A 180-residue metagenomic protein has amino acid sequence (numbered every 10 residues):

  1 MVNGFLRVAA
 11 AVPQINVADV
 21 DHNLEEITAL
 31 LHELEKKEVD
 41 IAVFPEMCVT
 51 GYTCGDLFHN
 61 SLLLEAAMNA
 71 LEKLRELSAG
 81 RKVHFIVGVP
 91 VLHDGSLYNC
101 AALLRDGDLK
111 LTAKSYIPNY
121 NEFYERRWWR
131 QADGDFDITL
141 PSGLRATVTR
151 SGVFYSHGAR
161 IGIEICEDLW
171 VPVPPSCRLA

Functional and structural regions predicted by a protein language model:
M1-A180: Enzyme catalytic cores with a strong preference for nitrogen-chemistry domains
